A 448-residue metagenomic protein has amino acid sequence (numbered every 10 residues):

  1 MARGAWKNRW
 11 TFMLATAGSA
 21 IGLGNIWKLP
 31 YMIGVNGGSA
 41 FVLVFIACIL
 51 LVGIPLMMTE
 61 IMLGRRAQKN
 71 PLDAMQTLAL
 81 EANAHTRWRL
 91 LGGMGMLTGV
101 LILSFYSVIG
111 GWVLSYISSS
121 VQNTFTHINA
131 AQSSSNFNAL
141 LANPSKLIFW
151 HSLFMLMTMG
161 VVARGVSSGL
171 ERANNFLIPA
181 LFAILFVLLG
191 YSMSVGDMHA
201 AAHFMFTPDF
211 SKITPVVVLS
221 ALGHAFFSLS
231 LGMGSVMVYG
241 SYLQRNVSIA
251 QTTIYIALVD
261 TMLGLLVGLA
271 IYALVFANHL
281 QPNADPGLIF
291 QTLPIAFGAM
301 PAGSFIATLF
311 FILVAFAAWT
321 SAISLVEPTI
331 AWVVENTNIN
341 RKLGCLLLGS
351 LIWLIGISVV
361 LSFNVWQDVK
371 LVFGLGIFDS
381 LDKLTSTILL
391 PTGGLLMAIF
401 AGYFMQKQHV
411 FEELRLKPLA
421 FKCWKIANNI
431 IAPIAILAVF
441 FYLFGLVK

Functional and structural regions predicted by a protein language model:
M1-W27, L56-I61, R65-G93, Q244-S248 (+1 more regions): Membrane-interface "cap" regions at the ends of multi-pass membrane proteins
A2, W6, E171, N175-W319 (+1 more regions): Membrane-embedded translocation segments of transport machinery
R3, G110-A142, Y242-N246, Q251 (+4 more regions): Helix-loop-helix connectors at the membrane interface of multi-pass transporters/channels
R3-G4, M32-N36, R66-M94, S107-S167 (+5 more regions): Inter-helical loop and helix-membrane interface segments of multi-pass membrane transporters/permeases
K7, L14-G24, I102-S107, A142-R164 (+5 more regions): Hydrophobic, membrane-embedded alpha-helices of multi-pass small-molecule transporters
T11-C48, A200, M237-G240, A250-I254 (+2 more regions): Transmembrane helix-boundary motif of multi-pass solute transporters/channels
T11-M13, S19, I148-F149, V259-L265 (+4 more regions): Loop-to-transmembrane helix boundary motifs in multi-pass membrane proteins
L90-T98, I339-G349, S380-A438: C-terminal membrane-solvent junction of multi-pass transporters and transport-like membrane proteins
